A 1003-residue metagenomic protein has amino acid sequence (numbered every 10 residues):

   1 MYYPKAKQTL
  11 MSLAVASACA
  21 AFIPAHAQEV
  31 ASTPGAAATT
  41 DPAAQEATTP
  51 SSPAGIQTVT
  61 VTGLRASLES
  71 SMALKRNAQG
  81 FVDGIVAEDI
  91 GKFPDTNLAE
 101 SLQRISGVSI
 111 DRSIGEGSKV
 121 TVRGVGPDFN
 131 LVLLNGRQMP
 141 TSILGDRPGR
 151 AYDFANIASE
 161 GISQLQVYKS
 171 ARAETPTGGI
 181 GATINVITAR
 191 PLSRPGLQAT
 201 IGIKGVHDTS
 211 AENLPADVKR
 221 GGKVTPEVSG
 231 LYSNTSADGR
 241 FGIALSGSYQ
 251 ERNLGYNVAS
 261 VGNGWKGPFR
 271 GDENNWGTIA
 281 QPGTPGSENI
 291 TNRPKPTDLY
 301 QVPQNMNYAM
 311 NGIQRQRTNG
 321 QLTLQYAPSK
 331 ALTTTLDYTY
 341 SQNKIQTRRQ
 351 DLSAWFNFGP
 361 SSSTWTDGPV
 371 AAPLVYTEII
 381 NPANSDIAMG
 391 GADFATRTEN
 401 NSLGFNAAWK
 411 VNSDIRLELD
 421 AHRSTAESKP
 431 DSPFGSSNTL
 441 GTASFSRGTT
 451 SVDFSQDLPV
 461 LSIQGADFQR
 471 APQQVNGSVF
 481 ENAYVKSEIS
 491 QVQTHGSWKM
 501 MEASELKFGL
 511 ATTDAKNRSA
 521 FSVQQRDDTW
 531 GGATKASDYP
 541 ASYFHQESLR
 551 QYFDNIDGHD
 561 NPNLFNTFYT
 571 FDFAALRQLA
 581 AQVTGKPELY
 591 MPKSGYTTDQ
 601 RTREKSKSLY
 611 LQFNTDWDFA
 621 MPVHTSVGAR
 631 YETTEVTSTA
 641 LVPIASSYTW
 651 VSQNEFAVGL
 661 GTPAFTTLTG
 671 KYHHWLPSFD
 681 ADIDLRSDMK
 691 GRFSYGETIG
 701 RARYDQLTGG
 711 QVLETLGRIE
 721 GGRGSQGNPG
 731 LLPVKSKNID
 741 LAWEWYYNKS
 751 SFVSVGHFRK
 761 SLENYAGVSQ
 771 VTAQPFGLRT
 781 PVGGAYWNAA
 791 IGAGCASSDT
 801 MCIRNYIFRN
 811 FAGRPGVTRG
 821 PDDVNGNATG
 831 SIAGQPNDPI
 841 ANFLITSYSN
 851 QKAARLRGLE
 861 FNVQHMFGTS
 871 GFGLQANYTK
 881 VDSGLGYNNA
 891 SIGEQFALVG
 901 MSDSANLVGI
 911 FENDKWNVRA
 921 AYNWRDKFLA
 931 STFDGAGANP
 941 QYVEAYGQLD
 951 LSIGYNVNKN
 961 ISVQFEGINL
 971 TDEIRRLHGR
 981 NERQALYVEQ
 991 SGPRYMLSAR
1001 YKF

Functional and structural regions predicted by a protein language model:
Y2-P4, F776, T780-G783, N788-I791 (+4 more regions): C-terminal beta-signal and terminal closure region of outer-membrane beta-barrel proteins
T58-F93, K119, P127, R137 (+1 more regions): N-terminal periplasmic "start-of-domain" segments of outer-membrane beta-barrel proteins
A99-T141, K169: Extracytoplasmic beta-strand/coil segments of soluble accessory domains associated with Gram-negative outer-membrane
M139-K169, R220-K223: Short acidic/polar hinge/loop motifs at secondary-structure boundaries that mediate gating or recognition
A155-G202, Y256, N877: A beta-strand signature from Gram-negative outer-membrane beta-barrel systems, especially the internal plug domain
T188, G205-V206, G221-T235, S248-Q250 (+11 more regions): Outer-membrane beta-barrel transmembrane strands
S761, A766-A773, G777-F933, T971 (+1 more regions): Gram-negative outer-membrane beta-barrel transporters
S761-N764, N923-F933, G954-F1003: C-terminal beta-signal and adjacent terminal beta-strands/loops of Gram-negative outer-membrane beta-barrel proteins
